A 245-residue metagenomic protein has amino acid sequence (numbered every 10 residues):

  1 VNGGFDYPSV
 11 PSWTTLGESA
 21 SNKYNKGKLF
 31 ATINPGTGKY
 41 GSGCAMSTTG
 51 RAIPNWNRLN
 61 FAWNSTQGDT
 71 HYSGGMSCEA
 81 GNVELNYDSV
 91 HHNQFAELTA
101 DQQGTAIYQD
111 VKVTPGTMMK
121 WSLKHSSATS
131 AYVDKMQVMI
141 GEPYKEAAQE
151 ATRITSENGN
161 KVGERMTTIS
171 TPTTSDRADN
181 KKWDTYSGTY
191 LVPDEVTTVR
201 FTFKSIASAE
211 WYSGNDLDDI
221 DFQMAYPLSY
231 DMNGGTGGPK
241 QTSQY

Functional and structural regions predicted by a protein language model:
V1-T70: Extracellular carbohydrate-recognition regions
F5, M118-S127, D134-V138, G188 (+3 more regions): Extracellular beta-strand-rich recognition modules
L29-F30, K135-K145: Extended low-complexity, serine/threonine- and proline-enriched intrinsically disordered segments
A45, G74, E79-Q102: Short carbohydrate-recognition loop motifs
Q94-M118, W183-S187, L217: Short beta-strands within extracellular/lumenal beta-sheet-rich domains
Q102-G104, D179-W183, S205-M224: Extracellular carbohydrate recognition
A148-V196: Extracellular carbohydrate recognition and processing domains and analogous Trp-centered ligand-binding platforms
Y226-Y245: Secondary-structure capping and domain/repeat boundary segments
